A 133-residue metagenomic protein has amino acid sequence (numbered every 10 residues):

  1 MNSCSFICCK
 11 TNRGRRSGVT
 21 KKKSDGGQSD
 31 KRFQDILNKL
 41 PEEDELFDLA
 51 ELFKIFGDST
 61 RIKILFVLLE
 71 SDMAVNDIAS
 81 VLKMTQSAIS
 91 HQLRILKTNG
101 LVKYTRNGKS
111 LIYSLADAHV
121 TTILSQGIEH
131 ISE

Functional and structural regions predicted by a protein language model:
M1-F56: N-terminal leader segment of winged-helix/HTH proteins
P41-S87, L111-A118: N-terminal helix-turn-helix DNA-binding core of bacterial DNA-binding proteins
S80, H91, K97-T98: Alpha-helical residues within the helix-turn-helix
K97-N107: Beta-hairpin "wing" of winged helix-turn-helix
H119-I123: Short, charged/polar, Gly/Pro-enriched secondary-structure boundary elements
E129-E133: Short hydrophobic/aromatic patches at helix-to-coil boundaries
